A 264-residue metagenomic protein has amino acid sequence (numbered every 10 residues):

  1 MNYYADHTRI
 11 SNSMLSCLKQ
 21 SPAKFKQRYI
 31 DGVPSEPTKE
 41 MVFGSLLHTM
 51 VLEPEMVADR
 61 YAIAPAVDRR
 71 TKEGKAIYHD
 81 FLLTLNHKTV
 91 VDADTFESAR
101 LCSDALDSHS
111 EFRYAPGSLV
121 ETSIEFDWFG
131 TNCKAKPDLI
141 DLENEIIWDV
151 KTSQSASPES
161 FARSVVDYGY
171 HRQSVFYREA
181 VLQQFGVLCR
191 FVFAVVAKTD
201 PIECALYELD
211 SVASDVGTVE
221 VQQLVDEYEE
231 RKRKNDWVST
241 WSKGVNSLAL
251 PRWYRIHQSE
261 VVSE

Functional and structural regions predicted by a protein language model:
M1-A135, V245: Metal-dependent nuclease catalytic cores that hydrolyze phosphodiester bonds in DNA/RNA, characterized by
G32-E36, T84-V91, E159-G169, D210-V212: Short histidine-centered catalytic/ligand-binding loop motif
V42, K134, G169-R172, F176 (+1 more regions): Short, well-structured alpha-helical interface segments that form or flank functional binding sites
V51-M56, T152-S155, L182, E229: Hydrophobic/aromatic-lined pockets within catalytic cores
H109-Y114, D141-D149, V181-C189: Secondary-structure boundary elements
G130-K134, D141-E145, L188, T199-I202: Coil-to-beta-strand transition motifs
A135-R163: Conserved catalytic cores of phosphodiester-cleaving nucleases, focusing on short active-site segments
F176-E264: Metal-dependent nuclease catalytic regions and adjoining charged, substrate-binding loops involved in nucleic-acid end
